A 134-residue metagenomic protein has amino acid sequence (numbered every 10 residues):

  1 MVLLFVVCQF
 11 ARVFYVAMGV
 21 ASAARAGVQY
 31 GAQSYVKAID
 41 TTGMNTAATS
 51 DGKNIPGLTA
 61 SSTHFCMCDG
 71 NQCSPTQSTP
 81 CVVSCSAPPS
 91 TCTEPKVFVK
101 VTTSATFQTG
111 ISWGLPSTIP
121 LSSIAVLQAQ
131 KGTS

Functional and structural regions predicted by a protein language model:
M1-D51: Alpha-helical assembly-interface signal, strongest on the long, hydrophobic N-terminal helix that forms
Q29, S50-N54, A105, L127: A generic structural signal for well-ordered alpha-helical segments enriched in polar/charged residues
A38-Q72: Extracellular/periplasmic head regions of type IV pilus-like filament subunits
M67-T91: Surface-exposed intrinsically disordered loops and tails
S90-T93, S117: Short secondary-structure boundary/capping segments
K96-F98: Extracellular Ig-like/FN3 beta-sandwich strand-entry sites
V101: Histidine-centered active-site loop/cap adjacent to the catalytic His in serine esterases/O-acetyl transfer systems
S104-S134: Low-complexity, S/T/G/P-rich flexible repeat/linker segments used as non-globular hinges and stalks within
